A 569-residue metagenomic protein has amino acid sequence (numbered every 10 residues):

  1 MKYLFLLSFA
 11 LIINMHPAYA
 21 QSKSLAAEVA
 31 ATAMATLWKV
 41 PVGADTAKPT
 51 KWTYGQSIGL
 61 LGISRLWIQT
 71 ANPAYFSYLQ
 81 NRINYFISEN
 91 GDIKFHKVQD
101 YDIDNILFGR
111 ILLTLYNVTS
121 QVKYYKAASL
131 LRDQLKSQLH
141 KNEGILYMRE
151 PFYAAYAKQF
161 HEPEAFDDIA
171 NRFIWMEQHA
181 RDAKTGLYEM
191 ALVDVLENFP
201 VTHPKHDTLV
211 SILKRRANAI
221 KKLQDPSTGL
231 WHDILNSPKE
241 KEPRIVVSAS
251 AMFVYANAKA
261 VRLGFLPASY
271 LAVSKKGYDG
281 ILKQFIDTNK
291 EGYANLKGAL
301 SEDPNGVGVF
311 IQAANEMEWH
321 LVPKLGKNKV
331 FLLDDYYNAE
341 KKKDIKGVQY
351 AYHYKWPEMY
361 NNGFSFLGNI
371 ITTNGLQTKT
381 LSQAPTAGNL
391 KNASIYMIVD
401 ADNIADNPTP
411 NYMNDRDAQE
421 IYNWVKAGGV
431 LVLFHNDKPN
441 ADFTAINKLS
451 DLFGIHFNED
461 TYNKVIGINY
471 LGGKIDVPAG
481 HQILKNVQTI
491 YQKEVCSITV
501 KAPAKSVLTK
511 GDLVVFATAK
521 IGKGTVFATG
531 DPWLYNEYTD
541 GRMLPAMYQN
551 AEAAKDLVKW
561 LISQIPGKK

Functional and structural regions predicted by a protein language model:
M1-S22: Bacterial Sec-dependent N-terminal signal peptides
Q21-S57, L66-G109, L113-L130, E242-P323: CBM-like carbohydrate-recognition segments
A26, A30, G55, Y75 (+19 more regions): Stable alpha-helical elements in mature extracytoplasmic
P49-Q56, L60-I63, V98-Y116, N142-Y153 (+3 more regions): Aromatic-lined, polymer-binding surfaces characteristic of secreted/periplasmic polysaccharide-degrading enzymes
S64, I68, S88-G91, L113 (+19 more regions): Sec-exported extracytoplasmic/periplasmic mature domains
V122-P151: Asp-box/WD-like beta-propeller blade repeats and closely related beta-sheet repeat scaffolds
E143-N236, E240-V254, L266-S301, N305 (+1 more regions): Extended ligand-binding clefts on enzyme/binding-domain cores
P323-K569: Short, surface-exposed patches at the edges or C-terminal ends of soluble domains, predominantly
